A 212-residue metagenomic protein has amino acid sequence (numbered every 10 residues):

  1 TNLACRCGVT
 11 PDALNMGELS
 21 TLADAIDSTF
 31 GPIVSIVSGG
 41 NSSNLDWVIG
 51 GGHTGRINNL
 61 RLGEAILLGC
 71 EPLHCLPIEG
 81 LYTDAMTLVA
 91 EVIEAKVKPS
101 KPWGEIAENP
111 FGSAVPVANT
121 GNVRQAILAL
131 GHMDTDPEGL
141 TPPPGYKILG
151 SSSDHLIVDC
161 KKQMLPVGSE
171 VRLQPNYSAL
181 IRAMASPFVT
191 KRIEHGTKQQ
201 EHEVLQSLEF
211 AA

Functional and structural regions predicted by a protein language model:
T1-M86: Active-site loop/helix belt of alpha/beta enzymes
E94-V97: Active-site neighborhoods and metal-handling regions in enzymes and metal-associated proteins
P99-A212: C-terminal accessory subdomain/extension
